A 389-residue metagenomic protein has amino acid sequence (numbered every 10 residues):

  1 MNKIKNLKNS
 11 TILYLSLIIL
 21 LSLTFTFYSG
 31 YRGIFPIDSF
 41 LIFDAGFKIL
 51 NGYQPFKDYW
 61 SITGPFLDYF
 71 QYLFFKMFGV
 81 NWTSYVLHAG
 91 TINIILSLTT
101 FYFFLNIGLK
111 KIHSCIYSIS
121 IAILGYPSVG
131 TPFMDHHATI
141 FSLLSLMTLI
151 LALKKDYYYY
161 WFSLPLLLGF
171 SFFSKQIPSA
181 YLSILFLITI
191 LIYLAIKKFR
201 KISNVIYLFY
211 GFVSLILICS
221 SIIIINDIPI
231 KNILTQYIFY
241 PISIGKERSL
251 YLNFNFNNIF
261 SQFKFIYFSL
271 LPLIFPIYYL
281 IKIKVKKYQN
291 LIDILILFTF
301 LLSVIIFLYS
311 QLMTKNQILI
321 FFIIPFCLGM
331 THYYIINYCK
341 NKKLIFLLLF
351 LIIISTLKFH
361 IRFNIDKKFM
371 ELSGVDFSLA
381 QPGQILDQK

Functional and structural regions predicted by a protein language model:
L13-L21, F199-I225, I266, K342-S355: Hydrophobic alpha-helical membrane-interfacial segments at the cytosolic entry of transmembrane helices
G30-A45, F56-Q71, V80-T83, I228: Extracytoplasmic catalytic/substrate-binding loops of multi-pass membrane glycan-assembly enzymes
T100-L124: Transmembrane-helix signature of polytopic, membrane-embedded enzymes that assemble or transfer cell-envelope glycans
N106-G108, S145-F162, S171, F199 (+2 more regions): Membrane-interface transmembrane helices that cradle and orient dolichyl/undecaprenyl
G130-A138: Short acidic/glycine- and proline-prone juxtamembrane loop motifs at membrane-interface regions of multi-pass membrane
A138-K155, Y160-G169, L187-L194, F326-M330: Specific aromatic-rich, kink-prone transmembrane helix
Y160-P178, L182-L187, L301-L312: Membrane-interface alpha helices of multi-pass inner-membrane proteins
K264-D293, L297-F300, V304, G329-Y334: Hydrophobic, aromatic-rich transmembrane alpha-helices and their immediate juxtamembrane boundary segments
